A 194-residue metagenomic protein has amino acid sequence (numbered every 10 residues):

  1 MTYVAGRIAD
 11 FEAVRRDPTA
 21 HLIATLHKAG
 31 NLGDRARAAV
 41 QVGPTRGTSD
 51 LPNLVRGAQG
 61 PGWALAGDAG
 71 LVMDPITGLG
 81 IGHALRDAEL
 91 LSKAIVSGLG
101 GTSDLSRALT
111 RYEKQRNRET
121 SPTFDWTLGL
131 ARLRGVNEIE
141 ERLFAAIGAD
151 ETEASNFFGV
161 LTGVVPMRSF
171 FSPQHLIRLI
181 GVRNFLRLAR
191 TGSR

Functional and structural regions predicted by a protein language model:
M1-T2, G43-R46, A69-L71, R116-S121 (+1 more regions): Short amphipathic alpha-helical segments, especially helix-boundary/capping motifs
M1-Y3, I8-D10: Rossmann-like dinucleotide/flavin-binding elements
E12-I95, L99-G100, D104-R107: FAD/FMN-dependent oxidoreductases across multiple families
V96-R194: C-terminal helical "tail/cap" subdomain of flavin- and related membrane-associated enzymes
